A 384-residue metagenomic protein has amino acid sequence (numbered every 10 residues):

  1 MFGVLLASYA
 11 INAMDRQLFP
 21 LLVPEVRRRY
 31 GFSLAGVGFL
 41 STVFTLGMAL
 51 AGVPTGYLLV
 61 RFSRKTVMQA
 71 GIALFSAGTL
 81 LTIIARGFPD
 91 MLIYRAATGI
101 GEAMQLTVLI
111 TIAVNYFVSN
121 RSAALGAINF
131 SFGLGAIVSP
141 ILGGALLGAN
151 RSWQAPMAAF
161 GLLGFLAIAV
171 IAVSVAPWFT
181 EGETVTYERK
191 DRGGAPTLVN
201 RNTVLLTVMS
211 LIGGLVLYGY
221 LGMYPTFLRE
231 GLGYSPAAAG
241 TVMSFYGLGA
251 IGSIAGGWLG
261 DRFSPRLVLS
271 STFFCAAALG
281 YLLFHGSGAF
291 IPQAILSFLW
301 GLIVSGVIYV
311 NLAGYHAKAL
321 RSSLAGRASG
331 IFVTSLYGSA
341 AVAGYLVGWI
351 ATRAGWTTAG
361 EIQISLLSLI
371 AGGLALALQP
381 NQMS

Functional and structural regions predicted by a protein language model:
F19-P20, N202-S253: Extracytoplasmic gate region of multi-pass secondary transporters
L50-R86: Conserved MFS/SLC helix-loop-helix module at the cytosolic interface between two early adjacent transmembrane helices
A51-S63, S253-S264, A351-T352: Helix-to-loop junctions at the C-terminal end of transmembrane segments in multipass secondary transporters
Y94-F132: Cytoplasmic helix-loop-helix junction between adjacent transmembrane helices in 12-TM secondary transporters
A127-A176: Helix-loop-helix hairpin linking two adjacent transmembrane segments in secondary transporters
F179-L206: Juxtamembrane intracellular "pre-TM" segments in multi-pass secondary transporters
R266-L312: C-terminal transmembrane helical hairpin of 12-TM major facilitator-type secondary transporters
A319-W356: A late C-terminal transmembrane helix in Major Facilitator Superfamily
